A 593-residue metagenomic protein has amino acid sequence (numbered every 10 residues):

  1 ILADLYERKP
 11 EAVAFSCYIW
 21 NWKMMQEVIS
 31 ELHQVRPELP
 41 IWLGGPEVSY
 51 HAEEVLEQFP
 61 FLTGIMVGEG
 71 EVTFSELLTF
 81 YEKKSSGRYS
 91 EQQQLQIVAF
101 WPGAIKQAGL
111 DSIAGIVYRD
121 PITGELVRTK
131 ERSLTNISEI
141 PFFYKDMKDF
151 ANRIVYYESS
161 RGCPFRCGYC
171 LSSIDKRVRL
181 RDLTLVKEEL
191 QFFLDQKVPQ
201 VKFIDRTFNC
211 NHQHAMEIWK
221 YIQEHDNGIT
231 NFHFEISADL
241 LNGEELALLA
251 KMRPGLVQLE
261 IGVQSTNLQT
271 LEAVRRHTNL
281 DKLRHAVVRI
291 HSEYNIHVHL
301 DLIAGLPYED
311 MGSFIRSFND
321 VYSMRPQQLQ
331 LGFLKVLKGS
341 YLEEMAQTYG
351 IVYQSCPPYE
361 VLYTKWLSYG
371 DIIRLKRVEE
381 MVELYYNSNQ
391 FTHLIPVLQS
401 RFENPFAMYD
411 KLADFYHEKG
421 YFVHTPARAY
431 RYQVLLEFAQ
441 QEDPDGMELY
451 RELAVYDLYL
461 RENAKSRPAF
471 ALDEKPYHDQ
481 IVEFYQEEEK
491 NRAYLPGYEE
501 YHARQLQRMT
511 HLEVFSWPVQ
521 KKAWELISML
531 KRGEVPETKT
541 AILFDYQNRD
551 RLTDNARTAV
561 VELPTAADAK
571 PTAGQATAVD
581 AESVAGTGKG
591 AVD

Functional and structural regions predicted by a protein language model:
I1-E131: Glycine-rich beta-alpha loop elements in corrinoid/cobalamin-binding modules across cobalamin-dependent enzymes
K9-V13, V198, P326-Q327: Proline-aspartate-enriched helix->loop->beta-strand connector
F15, L43, V67, F203-D205 (+3 more regions): Conserved beta-strand positions
Q92, E380-D593: Radical SAM enzyme core and accessory elements
L110-S159, D554, T558-L563: N-terminal [4Fe-4S]-dependent radical SAM core
S138-S292: Radical SAM [4Fe-4S] cluster-binding motif and immediate context
H212, E224-N227, N231-L240, E244-D410: A structural motif corresponding to the C-terminal lobe/cap of the Radical SAM core domain
